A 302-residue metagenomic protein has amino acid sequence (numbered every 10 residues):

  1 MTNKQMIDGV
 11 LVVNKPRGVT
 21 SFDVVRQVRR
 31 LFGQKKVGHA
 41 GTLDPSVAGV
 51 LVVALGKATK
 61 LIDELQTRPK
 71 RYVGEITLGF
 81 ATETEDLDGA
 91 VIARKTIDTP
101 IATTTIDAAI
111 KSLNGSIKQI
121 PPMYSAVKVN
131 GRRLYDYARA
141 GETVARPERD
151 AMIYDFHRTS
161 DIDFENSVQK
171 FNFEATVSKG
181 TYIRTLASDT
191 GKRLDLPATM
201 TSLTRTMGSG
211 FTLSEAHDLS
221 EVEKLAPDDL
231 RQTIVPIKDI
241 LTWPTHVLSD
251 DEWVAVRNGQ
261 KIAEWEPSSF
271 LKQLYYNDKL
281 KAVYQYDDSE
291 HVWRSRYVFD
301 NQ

Functional and structural regions predicted by a protein language model:
M1-P16, T20-H39, L43, V47 (+1 more regions): Accessory RNA 3′-end/elbow-binding domains used by RNA modification enzymes
M1-S178, D189-E215: Catalytic cores of RNA-modifying enzymes
